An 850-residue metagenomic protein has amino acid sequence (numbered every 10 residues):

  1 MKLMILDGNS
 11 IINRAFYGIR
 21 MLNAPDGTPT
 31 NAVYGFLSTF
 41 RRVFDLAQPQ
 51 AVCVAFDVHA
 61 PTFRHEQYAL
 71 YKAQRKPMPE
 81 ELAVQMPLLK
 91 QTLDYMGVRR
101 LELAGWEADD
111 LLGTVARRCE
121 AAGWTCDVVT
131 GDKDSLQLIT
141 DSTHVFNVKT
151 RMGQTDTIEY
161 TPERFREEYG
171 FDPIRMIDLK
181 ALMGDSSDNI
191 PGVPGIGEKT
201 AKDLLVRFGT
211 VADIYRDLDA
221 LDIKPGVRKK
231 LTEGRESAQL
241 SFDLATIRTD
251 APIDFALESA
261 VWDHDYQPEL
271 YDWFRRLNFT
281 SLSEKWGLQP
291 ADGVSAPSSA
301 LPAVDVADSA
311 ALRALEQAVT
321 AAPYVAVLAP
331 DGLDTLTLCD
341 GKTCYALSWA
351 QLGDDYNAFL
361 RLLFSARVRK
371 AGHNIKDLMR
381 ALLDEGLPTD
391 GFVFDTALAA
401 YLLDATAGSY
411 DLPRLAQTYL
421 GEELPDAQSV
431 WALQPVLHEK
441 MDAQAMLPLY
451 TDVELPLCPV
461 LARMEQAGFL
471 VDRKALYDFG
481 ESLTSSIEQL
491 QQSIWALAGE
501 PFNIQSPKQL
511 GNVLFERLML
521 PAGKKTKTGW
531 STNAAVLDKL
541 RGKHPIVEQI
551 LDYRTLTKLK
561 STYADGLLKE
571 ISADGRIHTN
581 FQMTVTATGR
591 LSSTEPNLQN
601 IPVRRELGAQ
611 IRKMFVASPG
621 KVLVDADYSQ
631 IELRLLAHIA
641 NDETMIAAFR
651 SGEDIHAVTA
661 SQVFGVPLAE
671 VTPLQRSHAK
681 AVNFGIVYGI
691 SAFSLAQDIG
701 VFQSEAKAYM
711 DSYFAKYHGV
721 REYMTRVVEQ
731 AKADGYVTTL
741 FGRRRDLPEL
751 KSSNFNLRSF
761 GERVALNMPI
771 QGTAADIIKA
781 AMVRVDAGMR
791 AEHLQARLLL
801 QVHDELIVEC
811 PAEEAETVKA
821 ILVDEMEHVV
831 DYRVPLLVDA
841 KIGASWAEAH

Functional and structural regions predicted by a protein language model:
L3-M4, G8, R14-C53, A69-L70 (+4 more regions): Conserved RNase H-like, two-metal-ion catalytic cores of nucleic-acid enzymes
I5-L6, V128-T130, V325-L328, V393-F394 (+2 more regions): Short hydrophobic beta-strand that contains or immediately precedes a catalytic carboxylate
N23, A73-I253: Extended two-metal-dependent nuclease catalytic cores across DNA- and RNA-processing enzymes
D127-V129, L136-P173, T337-D340, D355-M441 (+1 more regions): Charged catalytic and DNA/RNA-contacting regions of genome-maintenance and nucleic-acid-processing enzymes
G234-Q351, K370-H373, S429-V603, V622 (+7 more regions): Conserved "right-hand" nucleotidyltransferase catalytic core of DNA-directed polymerases
L338-G341, K370, L403-L424, S429-V430 (+1 more regions): Function-dense linear segments that define catalytic or interfacial modules in macromolecule-processing proteins
Q466, D574, H578-T579, M583-T586 (+4 more regions): Conserved catalytic core of nucleic-acid polymerases
S485-Q492, A496-E548, A715-R763, N767 (+1 more regions): C-terminal polymerase-core module
